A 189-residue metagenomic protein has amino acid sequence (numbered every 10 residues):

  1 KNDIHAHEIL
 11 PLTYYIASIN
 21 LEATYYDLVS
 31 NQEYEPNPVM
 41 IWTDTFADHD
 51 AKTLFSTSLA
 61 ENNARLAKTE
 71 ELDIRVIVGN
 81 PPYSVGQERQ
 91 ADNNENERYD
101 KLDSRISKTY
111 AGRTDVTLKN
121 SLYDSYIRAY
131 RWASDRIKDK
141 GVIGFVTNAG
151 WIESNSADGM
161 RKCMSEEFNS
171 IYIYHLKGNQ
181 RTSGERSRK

Functional and structural regions predicted by a protein language model:
K1-Y172: SAM-dependent methyltransferase catalytic region
S170-K189: Class I S-adenosyl-L-methionine
